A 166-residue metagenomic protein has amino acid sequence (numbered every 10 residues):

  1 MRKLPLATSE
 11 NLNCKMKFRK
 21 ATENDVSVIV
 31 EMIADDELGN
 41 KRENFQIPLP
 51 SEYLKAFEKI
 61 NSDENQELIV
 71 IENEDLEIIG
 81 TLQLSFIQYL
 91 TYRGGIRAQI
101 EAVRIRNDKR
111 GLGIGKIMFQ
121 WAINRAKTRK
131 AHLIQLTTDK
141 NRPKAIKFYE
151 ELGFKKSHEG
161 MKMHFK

Functional and structural regions predicted by a protein language model:
M16, L76-T81, A98: Glycine-rich phosphate/pyrophosphate-binding loop shared by adenosine-nucleotide-utilizing enzymes
K17-E31: A short beta-loop-alpha structural element at the N-terminal edge of CoA-dependent acyl/N-acetyltransferase catalytic
E37-A56: Conserved GNAT-fold acetyl-CoA-binding loop/helix
E58-V70, Q99: A short helix-loop-beta-strand connector motif used in the catalytic cores of GNAT acetyltransferases and, in some
V70, E77-F86, R104: Conserved beta-strand in the GNAT
A102-I105, G111-N124, E151: Conserved acetyl-CoA-binding loop-helix of GNAT-fold acetyltransferases
K116, T128, K140-H158, M163: Conserved active-site alpha-helix within GNAT-family acetyltransferase domains
F119, A126-T137: Conserved GNAT acetyl-CoA-binding A-motif
